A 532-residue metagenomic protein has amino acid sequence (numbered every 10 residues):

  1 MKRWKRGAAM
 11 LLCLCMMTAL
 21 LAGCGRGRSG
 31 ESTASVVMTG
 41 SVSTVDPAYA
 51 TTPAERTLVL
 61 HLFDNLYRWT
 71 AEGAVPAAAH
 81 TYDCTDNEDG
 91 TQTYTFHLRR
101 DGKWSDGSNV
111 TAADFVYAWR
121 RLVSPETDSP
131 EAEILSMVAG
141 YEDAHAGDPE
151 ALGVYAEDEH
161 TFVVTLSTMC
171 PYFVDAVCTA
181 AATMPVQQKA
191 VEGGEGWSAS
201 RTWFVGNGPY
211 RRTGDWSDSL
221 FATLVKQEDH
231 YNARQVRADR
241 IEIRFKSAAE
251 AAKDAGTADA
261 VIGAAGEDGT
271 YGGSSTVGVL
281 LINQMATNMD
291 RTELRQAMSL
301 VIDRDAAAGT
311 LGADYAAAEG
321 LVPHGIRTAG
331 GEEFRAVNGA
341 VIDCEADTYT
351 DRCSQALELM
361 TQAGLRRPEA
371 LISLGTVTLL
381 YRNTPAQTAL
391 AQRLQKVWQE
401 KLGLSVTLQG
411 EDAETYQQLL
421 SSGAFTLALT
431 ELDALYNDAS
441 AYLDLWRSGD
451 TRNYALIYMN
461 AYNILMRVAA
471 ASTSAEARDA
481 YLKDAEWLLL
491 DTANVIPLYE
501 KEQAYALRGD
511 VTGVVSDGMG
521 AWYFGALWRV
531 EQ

Functional and structural regions predicted by a protein language model:
V37-D89, V205: N-terminal lobe/hinge region of extracytoplasmic solute-binding protein
T81-I134, V163, N288-D290: Aromatic- and charge-enriched surface segment that lines or borders ligand/interaction sites
T111-A118, E159-V163, D239-R240, S275-A329 (+3 more regions): Alpha-helical secondary-structure segments
P149, L166-E242: Gly/Pro-rich hinge or "lid" segments in bacterial periplasmic/extracellular proteins
T213-V225, V236, R240-A286, D305-L311 (+1 more regions): Extracellular/periplasmic solute-recognition and catalytic clefts
S217-S219, Y349-C353, T361-A434: Ligand/substrate-recognition segments at binding pockets and active sites
V301-E332, A386-Q395, L420-Q532: Detector for C-terminal structural segments
Y315-A363, T384-T388: Structural transition elements
